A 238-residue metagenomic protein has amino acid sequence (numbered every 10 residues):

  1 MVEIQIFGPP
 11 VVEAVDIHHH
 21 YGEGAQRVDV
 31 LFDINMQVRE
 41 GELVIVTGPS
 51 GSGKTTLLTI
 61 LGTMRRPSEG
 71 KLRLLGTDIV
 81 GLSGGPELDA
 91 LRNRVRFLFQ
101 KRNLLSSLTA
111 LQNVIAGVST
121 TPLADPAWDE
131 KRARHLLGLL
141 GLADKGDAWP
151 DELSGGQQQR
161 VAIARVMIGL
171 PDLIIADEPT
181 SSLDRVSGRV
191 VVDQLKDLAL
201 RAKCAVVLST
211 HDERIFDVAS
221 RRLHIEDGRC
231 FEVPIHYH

Functional and structural regions predicted by a protein language model:
A25, I79-R96: ABC ATPase NBD coupling module
G62: Helix-to-loop junction immediately C-terminal to a conserved catalytic motif
G70-G81: Conserved ABC transporter NBD signature motif
L108-G117: Short coil-to-helix segment of the ABC ATPase nucleotide-binding domain corresponding to the Q-loop/switch region
W149-L153, Q157: Conserved ABC ATPase signature
I168-D172: A short, proline-enriched helix->beta-strand linker immediately N-terminal to the Walker B motif in ABC-type P-loop
I174-D177: Catalytic Walker B motif of ABC-type/P-loop ATPase nucleotide-binding domains
